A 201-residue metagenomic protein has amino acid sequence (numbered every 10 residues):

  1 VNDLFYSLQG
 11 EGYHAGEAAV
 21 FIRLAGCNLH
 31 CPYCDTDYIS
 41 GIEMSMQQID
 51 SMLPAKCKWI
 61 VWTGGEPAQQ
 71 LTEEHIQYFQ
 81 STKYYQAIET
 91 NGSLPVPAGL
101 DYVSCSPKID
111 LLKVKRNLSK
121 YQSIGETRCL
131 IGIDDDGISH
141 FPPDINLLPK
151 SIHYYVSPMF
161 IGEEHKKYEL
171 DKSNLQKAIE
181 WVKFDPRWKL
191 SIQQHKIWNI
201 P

Functional and structural regions predicted by a protein language model:
N2-Y6, A18-D101: Conserved Radical SAM active-site core
S7-G12: A short beta-strand-turn-helix
H14-G16, Y121: A generic structural micro-feature
A68-P201: Conserved AdoMet/S-adenosylmethionine-binding subsite of the radical SAM
